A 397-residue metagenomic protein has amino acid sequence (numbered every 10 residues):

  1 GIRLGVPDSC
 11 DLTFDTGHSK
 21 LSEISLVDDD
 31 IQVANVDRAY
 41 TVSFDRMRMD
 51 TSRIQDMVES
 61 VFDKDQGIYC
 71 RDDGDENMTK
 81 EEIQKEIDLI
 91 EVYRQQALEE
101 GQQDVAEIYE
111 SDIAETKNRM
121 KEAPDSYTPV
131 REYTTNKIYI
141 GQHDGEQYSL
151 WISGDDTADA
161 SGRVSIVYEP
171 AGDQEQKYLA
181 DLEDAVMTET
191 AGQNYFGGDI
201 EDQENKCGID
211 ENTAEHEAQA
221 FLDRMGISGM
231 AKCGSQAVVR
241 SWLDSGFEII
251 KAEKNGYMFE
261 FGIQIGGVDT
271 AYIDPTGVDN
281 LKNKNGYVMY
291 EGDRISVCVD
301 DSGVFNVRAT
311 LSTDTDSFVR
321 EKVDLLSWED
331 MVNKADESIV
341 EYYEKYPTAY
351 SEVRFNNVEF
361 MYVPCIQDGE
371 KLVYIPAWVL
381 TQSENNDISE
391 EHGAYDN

Functional and structural regions predicted by a protein language model:
G1-G286: Preferential activation on post-signal-peptide N-terminal prodomains/segments of secreted or lumenal proteins
T157-D199, G292-L325, H392-N397: A short, surface-exposed interaction/processing loop segment used at functional sites
A214-G393: Segments that shape or occlude catalytic/ligand-binding pockets
